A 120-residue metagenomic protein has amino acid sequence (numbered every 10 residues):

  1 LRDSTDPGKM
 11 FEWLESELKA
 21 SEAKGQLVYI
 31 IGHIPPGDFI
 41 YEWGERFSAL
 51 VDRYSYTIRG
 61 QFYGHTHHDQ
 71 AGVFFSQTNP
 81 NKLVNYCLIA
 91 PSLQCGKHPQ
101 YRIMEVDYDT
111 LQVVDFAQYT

Functional and structural regions predicted by a protein language model:
L1-Y86: His/acidic metal-ligating clusters that form di-metal
F74, T78-T120: Binuclear metal-dependent phosphoesterase catalytic core
